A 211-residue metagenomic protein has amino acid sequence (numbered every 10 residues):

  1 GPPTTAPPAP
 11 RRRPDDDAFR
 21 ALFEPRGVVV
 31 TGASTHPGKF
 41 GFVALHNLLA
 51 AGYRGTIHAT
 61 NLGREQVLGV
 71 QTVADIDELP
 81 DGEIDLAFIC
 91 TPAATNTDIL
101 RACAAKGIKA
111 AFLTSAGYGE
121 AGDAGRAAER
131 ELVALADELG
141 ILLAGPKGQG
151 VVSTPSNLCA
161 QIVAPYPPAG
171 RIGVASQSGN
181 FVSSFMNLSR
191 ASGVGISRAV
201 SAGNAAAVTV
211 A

Functional and structural regions predicted by a protein language model:
G1-A211: Catalytic-core regions of core metabolic enzymes, especially those transforming organic acids/acyl-group intermediates
